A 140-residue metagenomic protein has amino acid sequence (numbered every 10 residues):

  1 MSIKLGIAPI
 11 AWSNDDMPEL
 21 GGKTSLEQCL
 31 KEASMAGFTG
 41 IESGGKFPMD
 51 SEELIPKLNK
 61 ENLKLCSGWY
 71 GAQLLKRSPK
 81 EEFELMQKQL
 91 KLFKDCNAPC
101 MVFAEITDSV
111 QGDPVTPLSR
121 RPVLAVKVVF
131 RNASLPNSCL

Functional and structural regions predicted by a protein language model:
M1-S2, L30-M35, P48-S67, E84-A98 (+1 more regions): Acidic (Asp/Glu)-rich catalytic clusters
M1-S25: Boundary/entry segment of secreted carbohydrate-active catalytic domains
I3-W12, I41-S43, L65-Y70, M101-F103: Hydrophobic faces of well-ordered beta-strands that scaffold small-molecule active sites in alpha/beta enzyme cores
A11-S13, F47, G71-L74, E105-S109: Active-site-proximal loop/turn and secondary-structure-junction residues that shape catalytic pockets, frequently
S13-D16, F38-I41, L74-L75, L124-V126: A short, structure-level motif marking secondary-structure boundaries and short turns
L20-G22, I55-L58, V115-L118: Short, glycine/charged-enriched secondary-structure capping and boundary segments
G40-E53, A72-E84: Acidic-and-aromatic substrate-binding clefts and catalytic sites of carbohydrate-active enzymes
P79-L140: Active-site acidic/histidine proton-transfer and metal-coordination neighborhood in alpha/beta enzyme cores
